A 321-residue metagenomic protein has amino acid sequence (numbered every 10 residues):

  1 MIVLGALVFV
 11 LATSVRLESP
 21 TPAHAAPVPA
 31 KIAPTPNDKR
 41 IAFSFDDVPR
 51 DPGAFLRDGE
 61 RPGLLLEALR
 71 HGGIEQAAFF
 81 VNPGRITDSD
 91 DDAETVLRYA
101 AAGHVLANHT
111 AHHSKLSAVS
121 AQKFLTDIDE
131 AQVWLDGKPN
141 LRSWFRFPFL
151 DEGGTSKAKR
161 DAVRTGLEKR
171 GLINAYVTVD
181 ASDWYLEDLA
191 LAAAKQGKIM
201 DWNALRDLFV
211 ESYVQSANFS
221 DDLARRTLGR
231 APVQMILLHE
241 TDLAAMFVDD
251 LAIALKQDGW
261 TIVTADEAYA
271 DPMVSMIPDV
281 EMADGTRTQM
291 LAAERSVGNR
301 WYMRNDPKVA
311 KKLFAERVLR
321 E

Functional and structural regions predicted by a protein language model:
M1-I2: N-terminal Sec-pathway targeting helices
F9-P27: Signal peptide processing junction and immediate N-terminal pro/mature segment of secreted/exported proteins
P27-S156, I236-L237, A254, A268-A270: Active-site beta->alpha N-cap acidic-glycine motif
V28, A33, R70-G73, T87 (+3 more regions): C-terminal domain-boundary segment and adjacent tail
V48-E60, V119-K123, L191-Q196, W202 (+3 more regions): Acidic/histidine-rich helix-loop elements that form or flank divalent-metal/phosphate-binding sites at the catalytic
I86-D91, H112-T261, E267: Catalytic domains of cell-wall/extracellular-matrix polysaccharide-remodeling enzymes, centered on de-N-acetylation
